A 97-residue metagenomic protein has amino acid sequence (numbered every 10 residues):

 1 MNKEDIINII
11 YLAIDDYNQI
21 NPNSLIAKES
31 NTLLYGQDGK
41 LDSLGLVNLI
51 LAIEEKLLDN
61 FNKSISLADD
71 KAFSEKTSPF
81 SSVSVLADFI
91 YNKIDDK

Functional and structural regions predicted by a protein language model:
M1-L41, G45-N48, N60-K97: Phosphopantetheine-dependent thiolation modules in NRPS/PKS and related acyl-activating systems
